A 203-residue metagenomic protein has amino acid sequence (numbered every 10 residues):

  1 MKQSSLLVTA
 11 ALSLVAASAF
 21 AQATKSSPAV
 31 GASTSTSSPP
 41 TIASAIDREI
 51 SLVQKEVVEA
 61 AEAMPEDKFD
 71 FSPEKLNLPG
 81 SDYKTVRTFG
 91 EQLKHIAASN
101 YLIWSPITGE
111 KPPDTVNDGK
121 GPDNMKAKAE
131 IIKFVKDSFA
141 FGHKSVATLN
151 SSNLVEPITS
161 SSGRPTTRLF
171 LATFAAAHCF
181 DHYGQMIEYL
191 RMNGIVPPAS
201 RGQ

Functional and structural regions predicted by a protein language model:
M1-A10: Bacterial N-terminal signal peptides that target proteins for export
T9-S18: Bacterial N-terminal signal peptides
Q22-A45, K94-R164, N193-Q203: Short, helix-capping/interhelical loops that line the mouth of catalytic, cofactor-, or ligand-binding pockets
D47, S51-V58, D70-G119, T159-Q203: Short, contiguous alpha-helical
